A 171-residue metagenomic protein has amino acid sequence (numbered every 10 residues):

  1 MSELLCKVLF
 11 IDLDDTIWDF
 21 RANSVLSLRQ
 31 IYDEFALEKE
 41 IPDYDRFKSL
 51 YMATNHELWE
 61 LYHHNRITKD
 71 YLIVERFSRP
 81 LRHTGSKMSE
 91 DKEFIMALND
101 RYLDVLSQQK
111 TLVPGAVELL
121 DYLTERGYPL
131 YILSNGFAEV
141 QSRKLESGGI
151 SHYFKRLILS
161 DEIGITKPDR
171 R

Functional and structural regions predicted by a protein language model:
M1-I11, T16-A53: Active-site neighborhood of HAD-like aspartate-dependent phosphohydrolases
L5, D70-V74, D91-M96, D100-I132 (+1 more regions): Short, acidic loop-to-helix structural element flanking the phosphoryl-transfer center in phosphate-processing enzymes
S24-V25, I41-Y44, K69-D70, M88-K92 (+1 more regions): Alpha-helix N-cap/helix-initiation sites
S24-Y32, Y51-N55, F77, L81 (+2 more regions): Hydrophobic alpha-helical core bundles mediating ligand binding, dimerization, or RNAP-core interactions
A36-P42, H83-S89, G149-Y153: Short helix-capping segments at alpha-helix termini
H56-R101: A metal-dependent, Asp-based hydrolase signature
D104, Q108-T111, Y131, G136-R171: Substrate-recognition "cap/lid" segment bordering the active-site pocket of phosphatases
